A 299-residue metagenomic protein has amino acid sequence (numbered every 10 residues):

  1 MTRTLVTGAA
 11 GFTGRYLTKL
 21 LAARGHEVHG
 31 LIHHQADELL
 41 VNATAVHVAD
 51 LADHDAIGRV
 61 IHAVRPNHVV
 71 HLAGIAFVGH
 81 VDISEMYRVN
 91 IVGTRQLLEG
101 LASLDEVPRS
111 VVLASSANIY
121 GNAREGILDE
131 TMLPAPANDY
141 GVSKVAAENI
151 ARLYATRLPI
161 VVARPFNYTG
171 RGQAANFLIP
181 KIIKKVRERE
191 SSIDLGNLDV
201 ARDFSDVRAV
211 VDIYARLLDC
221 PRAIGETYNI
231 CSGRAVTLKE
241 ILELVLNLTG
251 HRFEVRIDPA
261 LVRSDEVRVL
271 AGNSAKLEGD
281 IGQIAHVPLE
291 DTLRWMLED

Functional and structural regions predicted by a protein language model:
T2, P288-D299: Amphipathic terminal alpha-helices
T4-A23: N-terminal Rossmann NAD(P)H-binding glycine-rich loop of SDR-like oxidoreductase domains
L51-V89: NAD(P)H-binding glycine-rich loop region in Rossmannoid oxidoreductase-like domains and their noncatalytic homologs
H71, R95-D139: Conserved Rossmann-fold NAD(P)-dependent oxidoreductase catalytic core, especially the SDR/UDP-sugar
S115-S116, E148-R171: Conserved beta-loop-beta element that borders a ligand/cofactor-binding pocket
Y120-G121, N138-D139, V161-I179: Flexible, glycine-rich beta-alpha linker
V145, T169-K181, E188-I193, V207-R208 (+3 more regions): Glycine/proline-rich active-site loop of Rossmann-fold NAD(P)-dependent oxidoreductases
N197, T227-Y228, V236-L242, G250-V269 (+1 more regions): C-terminal "lid/loop" region of Rossmann-like NAD(P)-dependent oxidoreductases
